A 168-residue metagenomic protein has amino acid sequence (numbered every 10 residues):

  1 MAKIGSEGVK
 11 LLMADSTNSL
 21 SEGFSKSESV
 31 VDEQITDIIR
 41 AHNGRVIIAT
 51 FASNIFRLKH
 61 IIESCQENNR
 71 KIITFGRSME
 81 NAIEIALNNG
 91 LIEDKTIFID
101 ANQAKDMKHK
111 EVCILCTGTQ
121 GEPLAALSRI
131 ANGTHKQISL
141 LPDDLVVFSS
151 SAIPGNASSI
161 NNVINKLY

Functional and structural regions predicted by a protein language model:
M1-M107, E122-S139, G155-N162: His/Asp/Glu-rich metal-coordinating catalytic cores of metallo-dependent phosphodiesterases/hydrolases acting on
K10, V112, D144: Conserved acidic residues
E111-Q120: Conserved two-lobed SF2 helicase motor
G118-T119, S150-P154: Aromatic- and Gly/Pro-rich donor/ligand-binding loops that form nucleotide- or phosphate-bearing donor binding pockets
V146-F148: Extracellular/luminal Protease-associated
N165-Y168: Short helix-loop-beta junction
